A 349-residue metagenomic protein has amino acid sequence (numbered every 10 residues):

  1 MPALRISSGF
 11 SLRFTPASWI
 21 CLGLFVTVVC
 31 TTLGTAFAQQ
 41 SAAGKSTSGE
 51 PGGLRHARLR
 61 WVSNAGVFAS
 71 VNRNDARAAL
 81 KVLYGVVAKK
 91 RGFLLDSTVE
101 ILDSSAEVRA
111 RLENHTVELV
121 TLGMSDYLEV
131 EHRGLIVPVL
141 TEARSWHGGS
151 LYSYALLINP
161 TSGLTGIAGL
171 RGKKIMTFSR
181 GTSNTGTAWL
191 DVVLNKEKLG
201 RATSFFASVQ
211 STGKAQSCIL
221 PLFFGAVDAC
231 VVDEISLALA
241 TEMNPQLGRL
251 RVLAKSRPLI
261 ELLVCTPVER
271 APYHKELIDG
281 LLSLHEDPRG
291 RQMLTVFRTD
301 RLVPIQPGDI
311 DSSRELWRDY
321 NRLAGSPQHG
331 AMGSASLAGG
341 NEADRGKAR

Functional and structural regions predicted by a protein language model:
M1-F14: N-terminal secretory signal peptides that target proteins for export/translocation
W19-T32: Bacterial N-terminal signal peptides
S46-L128: Extracytoplasmic small-molecule ligand-binding "clamshell" domains of the periplasmic binding protein/Venus flytrap
R55-V67, V139-A155, N244-H285, R291 (+1 more regions): Periplasmic-binding protein-like
R60, N64-K90, S125, W146-I219 (+2 more regions): Bilobed "Venus flytrap"/periplasmic-binding protein-like clamshell domains and structurally analogous long
L95-S104, R201-K214, R251-A254: Short beta-strand-to-loop elements that line the ligand-binding cleft of bilobed periplasmic-binding protein-like
T98, T177-V193, D279-K347: Ligand-binding clefts/hinges and TM-proximal coupling segments of bilobed small-molecule sensing domains
T121-G134, V193-K196, L220-G248: A ligand-binding cleft/hinge motif common to bilobed small-molecule-binding domains
